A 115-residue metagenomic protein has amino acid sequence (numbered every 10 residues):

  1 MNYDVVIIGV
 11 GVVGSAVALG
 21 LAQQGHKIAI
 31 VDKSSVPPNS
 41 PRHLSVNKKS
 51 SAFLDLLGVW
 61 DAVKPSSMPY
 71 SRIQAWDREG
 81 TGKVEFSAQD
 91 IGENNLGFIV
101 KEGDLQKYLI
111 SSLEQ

Functional and structural regions predicted by a protein language model:
M1-V13, A29: Beta1/beta-strand and adjacent pyrophosphate-binding region of the FAD-binding site in flavoprotein oxidoreductases
G9, D32, D77: Short beta-strand/turn micro-motifs composed of small residues that flank or help shape donor/cofactor-binding pockets
S15-A16, L54: Catalytic machinery of carbohydrate-active enzymes, primarily nucleotide-sugar-dependent glycosyltransferases
A18, A22, E114: Gly/Ala-rich phosphate-binding loop of Rossmann-like dinucleotide-binding domains, activating on the conserved
A22-R42: Glycine-rich FAD pyrophosphate-binding loop
P41-R78: N-terminal FAD cofactor-binding segment of flavoenzymes
M68-P69, Q74-Q115: Conserved N-terminal helical subregion
